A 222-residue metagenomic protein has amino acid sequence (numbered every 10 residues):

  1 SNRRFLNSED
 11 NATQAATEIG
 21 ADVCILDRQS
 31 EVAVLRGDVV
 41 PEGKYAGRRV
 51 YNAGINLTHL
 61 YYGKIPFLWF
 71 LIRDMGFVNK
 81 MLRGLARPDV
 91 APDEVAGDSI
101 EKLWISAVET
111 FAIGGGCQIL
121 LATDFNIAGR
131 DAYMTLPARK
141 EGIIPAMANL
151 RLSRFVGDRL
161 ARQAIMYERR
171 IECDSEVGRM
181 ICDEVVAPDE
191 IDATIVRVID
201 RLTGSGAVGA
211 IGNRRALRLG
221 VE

Functional and structural regions predicted by a protein language model:
S1-D38, Y45: Conserved CoA-thioester-binding segment of acyl-CoA-metabolizing enzymes
S1-R3, N7, D38-K44, V50 (+6 more regions): C-terminal alpha-helix plus adjacent terminal tail
N7-Q14, L68-L71, P188: Flexible, glycine- and charge-enriched loops at secondary-structure boundaries
T13, G47-L57, L121-A122, E141-I143 (+1 more regions): Short, glycine/charged-enriched secondary-structure capping and boundary segments
A16-T17, L35, N56, L120 (+2 more regions): Terminal peptide-recognition signature
G37-D89: Glycine- (often His-adjacent) and acidic-residue-rich active-site loop that binds/positions the CoA thioester
D93-A210: Crotonase-fold acyl-CoA enzyme core
